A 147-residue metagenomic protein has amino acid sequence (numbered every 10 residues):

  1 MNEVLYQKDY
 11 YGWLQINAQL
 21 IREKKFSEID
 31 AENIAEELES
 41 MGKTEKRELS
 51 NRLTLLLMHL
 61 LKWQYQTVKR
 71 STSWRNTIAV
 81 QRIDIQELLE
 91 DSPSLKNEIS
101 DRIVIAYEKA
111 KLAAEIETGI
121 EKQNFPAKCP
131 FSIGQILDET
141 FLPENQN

Functional and structural regions predicted by a protein language model:
M1-T54, L61-N147: Surface/interface-facing alpha-helical segments and adjacent flexible terminal/loop regions used for partner/assembly
